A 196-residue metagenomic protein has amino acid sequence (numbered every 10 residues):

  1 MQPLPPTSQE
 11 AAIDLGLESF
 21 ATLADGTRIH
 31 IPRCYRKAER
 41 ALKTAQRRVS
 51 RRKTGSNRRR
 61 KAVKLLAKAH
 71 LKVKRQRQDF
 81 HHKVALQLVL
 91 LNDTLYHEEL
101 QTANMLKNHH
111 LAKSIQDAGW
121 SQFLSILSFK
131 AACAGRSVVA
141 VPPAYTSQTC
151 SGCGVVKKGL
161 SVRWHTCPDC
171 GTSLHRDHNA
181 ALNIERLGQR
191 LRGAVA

Functional and structural regions predicted by a protein language model:
M1-A196: Positively charged, helix-rich recognition surfaces that bind polyanionic ligands
